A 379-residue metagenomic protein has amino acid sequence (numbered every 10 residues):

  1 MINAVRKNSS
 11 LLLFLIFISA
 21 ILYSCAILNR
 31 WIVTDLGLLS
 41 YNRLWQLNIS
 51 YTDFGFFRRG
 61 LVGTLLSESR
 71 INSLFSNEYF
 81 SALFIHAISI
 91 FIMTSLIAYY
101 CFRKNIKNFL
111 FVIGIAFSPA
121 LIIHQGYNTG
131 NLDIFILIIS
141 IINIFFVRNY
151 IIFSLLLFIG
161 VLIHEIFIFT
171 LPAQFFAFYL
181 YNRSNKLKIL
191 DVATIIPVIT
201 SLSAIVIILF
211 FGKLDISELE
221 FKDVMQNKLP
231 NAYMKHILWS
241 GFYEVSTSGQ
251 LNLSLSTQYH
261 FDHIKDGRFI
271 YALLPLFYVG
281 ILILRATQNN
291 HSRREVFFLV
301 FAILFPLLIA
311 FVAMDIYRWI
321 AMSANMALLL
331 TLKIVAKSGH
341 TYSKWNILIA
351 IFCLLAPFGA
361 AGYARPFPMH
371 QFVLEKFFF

Functional and structural regions predicted by a protein language model:
D53-A87: Short hydrophobic/aromatic helix or loop-helix immediately within or flanking a transmembrane segment in polytopic
G60, L110-I138: Aromatic- and kink-enriched transmembrane "portal" helix at the membrane-lumen/periplasm boundary that abuts
F84-K107, I142, L282-I283: Transmembrane-helix motifs of polytopic, lipid-linked glycan transferases
I97-P119, R293: Transmembrane-helix signature of polytopic, membrane-embedded enzymes that assemble or transfer cell-envelope glycans
L121-L132, D266-Y271, Y278-V335: Membrane-water interface signatures at transmembrane helix termini and the short loops that connect adjacent helices
I139-I152, S184, S338: Membrane-interface transmembrane helices that cradle and orient dolichyl/undecaprenyl
I151-F176, L307: Membrane-interface alpha helices of multi-pass inner-membrane proteins
L171-I199: Perimembrane helix-loop-helix junctions
